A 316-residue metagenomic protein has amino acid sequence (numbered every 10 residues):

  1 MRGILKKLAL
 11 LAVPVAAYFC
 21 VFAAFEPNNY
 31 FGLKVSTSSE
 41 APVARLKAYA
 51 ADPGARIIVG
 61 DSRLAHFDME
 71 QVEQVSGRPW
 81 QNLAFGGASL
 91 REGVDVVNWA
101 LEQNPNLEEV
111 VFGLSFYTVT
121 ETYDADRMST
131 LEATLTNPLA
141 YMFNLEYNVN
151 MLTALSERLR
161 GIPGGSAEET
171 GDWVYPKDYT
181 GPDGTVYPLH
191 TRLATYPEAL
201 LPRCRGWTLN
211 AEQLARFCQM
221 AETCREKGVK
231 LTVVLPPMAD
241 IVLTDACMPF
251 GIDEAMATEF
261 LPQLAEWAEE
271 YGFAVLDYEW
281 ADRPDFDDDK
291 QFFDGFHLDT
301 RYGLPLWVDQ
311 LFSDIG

Functional and structural regions predicted by a protein language model:
K6-E26: Hydrophobic membrane-insertion alpha-helices, especially the h-region of bacterial N-terminal signal peptides
F25-R45: Alpha-helical transmembrane signal-anchor/signal-peptide segments
A41-D68: Short extracytoplasmic
V59, R63-L145: Membrane-embedded segments
V94, N210-C218, D253-L264, P305-V308: Well-ordered, non-membrane alpha-helical segments in soluble/globular domains
L114, Y123-K230, P236: Secreted/periplasmic serine-hydrolase-like ester/acetyl group-modifying domain
I241-Y278: Substrate-gating cap/lid alpha-helix
K290-G316: Histidine-centered active-site loop/cap adjacent to the catalytic His in serine esterases/O-acetyl transfer systems
